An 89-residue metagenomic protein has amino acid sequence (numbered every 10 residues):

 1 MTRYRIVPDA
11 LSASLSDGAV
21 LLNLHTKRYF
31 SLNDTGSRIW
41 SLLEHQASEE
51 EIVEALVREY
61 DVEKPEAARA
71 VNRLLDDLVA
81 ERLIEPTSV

Functional and structural regions predicted by a protein language model:
M1-S37, S41, E85-T87: Acidic, low-complexity/disordered tracts enriched in E/D and polar residues
R28-V89: Long, charge-rich, low-complexity alpha-helical segments
